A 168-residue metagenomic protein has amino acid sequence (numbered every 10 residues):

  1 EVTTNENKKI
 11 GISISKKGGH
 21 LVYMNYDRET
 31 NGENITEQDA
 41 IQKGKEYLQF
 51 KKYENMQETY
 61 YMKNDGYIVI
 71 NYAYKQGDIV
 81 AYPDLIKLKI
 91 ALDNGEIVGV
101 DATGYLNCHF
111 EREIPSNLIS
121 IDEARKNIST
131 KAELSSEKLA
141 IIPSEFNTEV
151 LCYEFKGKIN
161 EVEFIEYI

Functional and structural regions predicted by a protein language model:
E1-I168: Long, terminal "pre-/pro-" and other extracytoplasmic accessory regions that lie outside the mature folded/catalytic
